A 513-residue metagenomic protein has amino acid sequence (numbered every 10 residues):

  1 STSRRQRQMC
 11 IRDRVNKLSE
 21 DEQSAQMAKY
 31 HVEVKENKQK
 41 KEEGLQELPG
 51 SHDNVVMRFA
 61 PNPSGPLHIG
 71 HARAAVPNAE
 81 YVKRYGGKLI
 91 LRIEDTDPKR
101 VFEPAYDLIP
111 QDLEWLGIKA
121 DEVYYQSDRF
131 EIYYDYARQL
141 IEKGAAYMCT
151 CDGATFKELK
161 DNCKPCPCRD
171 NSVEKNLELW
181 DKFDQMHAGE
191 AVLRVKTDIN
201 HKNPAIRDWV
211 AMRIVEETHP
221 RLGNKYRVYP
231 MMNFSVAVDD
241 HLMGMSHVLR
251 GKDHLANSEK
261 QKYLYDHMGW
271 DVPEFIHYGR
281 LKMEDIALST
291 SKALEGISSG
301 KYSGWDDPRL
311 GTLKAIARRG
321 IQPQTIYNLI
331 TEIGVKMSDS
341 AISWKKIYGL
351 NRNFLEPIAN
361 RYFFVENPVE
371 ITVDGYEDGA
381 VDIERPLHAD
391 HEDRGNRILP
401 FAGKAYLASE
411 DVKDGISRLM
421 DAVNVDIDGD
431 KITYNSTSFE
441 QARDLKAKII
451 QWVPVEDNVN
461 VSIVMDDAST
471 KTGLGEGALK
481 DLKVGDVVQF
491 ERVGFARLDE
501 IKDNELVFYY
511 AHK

Functional and structural regions predicted by a protein language model:
S1-R7: Single conserved hydrophobic/aromatic residue that forms the stacking wall/gate of nucleotide- or nucleobase-binding
Q8-P49: Long amphipathic alpha-helical scaffold segments
N37-P110, P220-R221, Y226-G251: N-terminal catalytic cores of NTP/NDP-binding nucleotidyl/phosphoryl-transfer enzymes
H52, D378-K513: C-terminal accessory/binding modules appended to enzymatic or scaffolding proteins
P63, I93-R100, E122-E131, A154 (+5 more regions): Conserved short loop/turn motifs at secondary-structure junctions
D95, K143-A293, S299-K301, T312 (+3 more regions): Active-site cores that bind ATP or allylic diphosphates and position pyrophosphate for catalysis
A105-E131, Y136-A137, G144-A146: A glycine-rich helix N-cap at a beta->alpha junction
Y263, E295, N328-E356: Hydrophobic, mid-to-C-terminal alpha-helical segments
